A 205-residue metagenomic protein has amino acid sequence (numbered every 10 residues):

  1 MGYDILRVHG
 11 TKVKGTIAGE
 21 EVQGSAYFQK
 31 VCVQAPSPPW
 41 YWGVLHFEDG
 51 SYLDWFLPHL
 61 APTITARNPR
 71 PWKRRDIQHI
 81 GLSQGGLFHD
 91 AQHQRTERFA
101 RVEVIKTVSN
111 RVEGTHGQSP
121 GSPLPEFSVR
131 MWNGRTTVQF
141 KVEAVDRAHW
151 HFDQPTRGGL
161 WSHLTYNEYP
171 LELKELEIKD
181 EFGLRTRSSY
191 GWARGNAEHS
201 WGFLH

Functional and structural regions predicted by a protein language model:
M1-H205: Structured soluble/peripheral alpha/beta segments that form catalytic or ligand/cofactor-binding pockets
